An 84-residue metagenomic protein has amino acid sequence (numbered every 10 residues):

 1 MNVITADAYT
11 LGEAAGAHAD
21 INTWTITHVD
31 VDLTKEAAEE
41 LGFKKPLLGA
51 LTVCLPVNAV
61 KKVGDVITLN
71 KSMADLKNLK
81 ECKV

Functional and structural regions predicted by a protein language model:
M1-V84: Peripheral interaction segments used for macromolecular assembly
